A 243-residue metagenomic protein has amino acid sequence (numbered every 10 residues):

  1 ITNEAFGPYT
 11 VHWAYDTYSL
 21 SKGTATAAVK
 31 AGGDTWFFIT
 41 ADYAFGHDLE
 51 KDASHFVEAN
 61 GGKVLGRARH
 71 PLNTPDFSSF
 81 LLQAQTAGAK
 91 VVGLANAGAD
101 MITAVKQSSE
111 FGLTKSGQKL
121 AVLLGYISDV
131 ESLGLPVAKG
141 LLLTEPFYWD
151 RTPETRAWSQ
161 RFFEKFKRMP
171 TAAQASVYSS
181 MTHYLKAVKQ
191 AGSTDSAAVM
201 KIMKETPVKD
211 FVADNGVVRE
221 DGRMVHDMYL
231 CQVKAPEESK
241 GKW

Functional and structural regions predicted by a protein language model:
I1-R69, Q118-K139: Extracytoplasmic ligand/sensor domains, especially the bilobed periplasmic-binding protein
I1-T2, T17-Y18, D42-G46, H70-P75 (+5 more regions): Solvent-exposed loop/turn segments at secondary-structure junctions within structured extracellular/periplasmic domains
G7, V105-S179, V188-T194, E237: Extracellular/periplasmic periplasmic-binding protein-like sensory domains
L20-G23, A68-A84, P153-T155: Structural motif
V29-D34, S54-G62, L82-A89, K106-L113 (+3 more regions): Sec-exported extracytoplasmic/periplasmic mature domains
T35-T40, G88-G98, A104, S116-L123 (+1 more regions): Periplasmic-binding protein-like
F162-Q174, H183-W243: Segments of small-molecule ligand-sensing domains
